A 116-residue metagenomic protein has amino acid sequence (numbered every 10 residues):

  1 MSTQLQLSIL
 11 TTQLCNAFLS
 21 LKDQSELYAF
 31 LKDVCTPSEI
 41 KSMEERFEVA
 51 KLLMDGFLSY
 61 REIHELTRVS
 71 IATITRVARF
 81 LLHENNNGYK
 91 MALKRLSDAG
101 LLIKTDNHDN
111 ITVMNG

Functional and structural regions predicted by a protein language model:
M1-L21: General nucleic-acid-binding
L27-R46: Short, Lys/Arg-enriched anionic-surface-contact patches
M43-L58: Short, amphipathic alpha-helical "recognition" segments used to contact nucleic acids or chromatin
R61-R68: Short alpha-helical "recognition helix" segments of helix-turn-helix
R79-A92: Short, solvent-exposed alpha-helical "recognition" segments
M91-G116: Intrinsically disordered, low-complexity basic tails/linkers immediately adjacent to helix-turn-helix/homeobox/MYB/SANT
